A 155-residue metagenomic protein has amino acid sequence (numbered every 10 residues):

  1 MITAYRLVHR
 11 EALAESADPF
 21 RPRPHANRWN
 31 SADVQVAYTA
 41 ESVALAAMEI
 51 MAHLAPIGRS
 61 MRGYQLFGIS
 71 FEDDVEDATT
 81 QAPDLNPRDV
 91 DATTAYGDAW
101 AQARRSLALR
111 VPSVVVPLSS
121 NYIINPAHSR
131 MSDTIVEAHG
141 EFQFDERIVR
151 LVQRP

Functional and structural regions predicted by a protein language model:
I2-D18, S31, R59-P155: Active-site and NAD+-binding cores of ADP-ribose-processing enzymes
F20-P22: Short, positively charged
P24-W29, G58: Short, flexible, solvent-exposed loop/turn segments with mixed acidic/basic and small polar residues
W29-H53, Y122-A127: Extended catalytic/binding region for NAD+/ADP-ribose chemistry, centered on the ART fold
A44-Y64, G68: Short, structured interface segments that constitute the first stable element of a domain
